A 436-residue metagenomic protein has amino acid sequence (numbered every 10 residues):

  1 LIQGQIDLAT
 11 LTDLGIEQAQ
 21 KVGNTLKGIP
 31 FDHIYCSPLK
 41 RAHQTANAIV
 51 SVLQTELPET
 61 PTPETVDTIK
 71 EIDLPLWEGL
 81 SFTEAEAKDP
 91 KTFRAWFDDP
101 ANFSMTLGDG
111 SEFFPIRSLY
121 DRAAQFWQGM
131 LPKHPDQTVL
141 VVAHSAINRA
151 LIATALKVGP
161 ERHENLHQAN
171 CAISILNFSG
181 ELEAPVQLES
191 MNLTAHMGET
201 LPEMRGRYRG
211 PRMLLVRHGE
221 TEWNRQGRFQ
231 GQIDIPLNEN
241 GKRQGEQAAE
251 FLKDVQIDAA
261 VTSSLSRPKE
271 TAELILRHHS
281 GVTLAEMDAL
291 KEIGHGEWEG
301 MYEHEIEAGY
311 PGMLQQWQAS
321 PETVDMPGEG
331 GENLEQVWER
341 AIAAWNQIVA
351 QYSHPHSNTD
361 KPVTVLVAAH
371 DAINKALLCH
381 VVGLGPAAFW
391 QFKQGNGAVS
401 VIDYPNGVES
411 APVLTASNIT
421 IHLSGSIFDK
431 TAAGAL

Functional and structural regions predicted by a protein language model:
L1-Q44, A48, D109-A123, E222-H278 (+2 more regions): Loop-to-helix element that buttresses phosphate recognition and phosphoryl-transfer chemistry
E17-Q20, N24, P38, P58-E64 (+6 more regions): Extended, hydrophobic interaction surfaces within ordered domains
Q20-R94, A248-Q315: Phosphate-coordination/substrate-recognition cap region in phosphate-metabolizing enzymes
G28-P30, M130-Q137, D254-Q256, I348-V363: Glycine-rich phosphate-binding loop signature in dinucleotide/nucleotide-binding domains
P75-E84, Q137, A153-R217, E222-R228 (+5 more regions): Acidic, low-complexity terminal tails and accessory targeting/binding regions of phosphate-metabolizing enzymes
T92-D109, T200-P211, Q316-P327, S424-L436: Extended, charge-rich low-complexity interaction segments
M130, Q137-A146, M213, K361-A372: Generic beta-sheet signal
